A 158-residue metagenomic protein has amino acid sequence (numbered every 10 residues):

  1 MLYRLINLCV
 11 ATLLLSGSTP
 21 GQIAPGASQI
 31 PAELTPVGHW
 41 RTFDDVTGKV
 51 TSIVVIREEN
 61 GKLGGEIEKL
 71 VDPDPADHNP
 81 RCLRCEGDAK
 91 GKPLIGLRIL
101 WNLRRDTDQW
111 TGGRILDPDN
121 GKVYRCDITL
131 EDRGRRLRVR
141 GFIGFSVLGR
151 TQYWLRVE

Functional and structural regions predicted by a protein language model:
M1-R4: Positively charged n-region of N-terminal signal peptides that target proteins for export
N7-G17: Bacterial N-terminal signal peptides
P25, G134-R136, F142-E158: Edge beta-strand at a domain terminus
P25-G38: N-terminal helix-cap/turn-to-beta initiation motif at the start of protein domains
A32, D45-T47, P118, T129-E131 (+1 more regions): Short polar/acidic secondary-structure junctions
H39, K62, G134-R136: Structural motif
T42-C126: Central antiparallel beta-sheet cores of small beta-barrel/beta-sandwich binding domains
C85-G91, R138-F145: Short aromatic-glycine motifs in intrinsically disordered, low-complexity regions
